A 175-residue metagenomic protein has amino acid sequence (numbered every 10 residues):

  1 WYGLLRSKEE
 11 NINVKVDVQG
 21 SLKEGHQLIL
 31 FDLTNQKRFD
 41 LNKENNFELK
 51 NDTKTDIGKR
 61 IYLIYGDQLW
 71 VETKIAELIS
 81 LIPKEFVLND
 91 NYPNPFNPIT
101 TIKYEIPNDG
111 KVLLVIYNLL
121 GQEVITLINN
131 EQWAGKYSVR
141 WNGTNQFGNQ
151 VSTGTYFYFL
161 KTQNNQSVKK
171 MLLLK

Functional and structural regions predicted by a protein language model:
W1-P93: Compositionally biased Ser/Thr/Gly- and acidic/asparagine-rich, proline-interspersed low-complexity stretches
F39, V124-I125, V151: Generic structural signal for well-ordered beta-strand positions
D56-R60, D109-K111, A134-K136, T153-T155: Extracellular Ig-like/FN3 beta-sandwich strand-entry sites
T73-Y92, F96-N118, T126, S138-W141 (+1 more regions): Glycine-centered coil/turn sites that cap beta-strands in beta-rich domains
I128-Q163: Short, surface-exposed loop/turn motifs with a glycine/proline- and acidic-biased composition
N130, M171-K175: Short beta-strand edge segments in extracellular beta-sheet folds
